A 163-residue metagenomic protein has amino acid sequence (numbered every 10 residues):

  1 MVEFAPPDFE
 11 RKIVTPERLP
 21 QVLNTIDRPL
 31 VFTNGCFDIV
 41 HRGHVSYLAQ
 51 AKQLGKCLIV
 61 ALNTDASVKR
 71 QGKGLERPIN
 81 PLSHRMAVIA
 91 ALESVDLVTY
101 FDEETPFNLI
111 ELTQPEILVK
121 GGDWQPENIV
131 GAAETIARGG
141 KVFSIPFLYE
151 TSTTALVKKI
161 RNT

Functional and structural regions predicted by a protein language model:
M1-T163: Nucleotidyltransferase catalytic core that binds NTPs
